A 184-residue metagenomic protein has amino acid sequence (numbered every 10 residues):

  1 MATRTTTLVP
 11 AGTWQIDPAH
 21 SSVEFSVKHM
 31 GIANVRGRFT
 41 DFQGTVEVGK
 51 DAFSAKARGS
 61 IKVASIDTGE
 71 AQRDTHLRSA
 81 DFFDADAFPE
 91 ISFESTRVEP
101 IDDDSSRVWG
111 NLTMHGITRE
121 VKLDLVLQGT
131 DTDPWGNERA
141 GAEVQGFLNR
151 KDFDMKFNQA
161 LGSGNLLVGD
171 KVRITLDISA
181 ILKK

Functional and structural regions predicted by a protein language model:
M1-K184: Low-complexity, acidic/polar, glycine-enriched regions of mature
